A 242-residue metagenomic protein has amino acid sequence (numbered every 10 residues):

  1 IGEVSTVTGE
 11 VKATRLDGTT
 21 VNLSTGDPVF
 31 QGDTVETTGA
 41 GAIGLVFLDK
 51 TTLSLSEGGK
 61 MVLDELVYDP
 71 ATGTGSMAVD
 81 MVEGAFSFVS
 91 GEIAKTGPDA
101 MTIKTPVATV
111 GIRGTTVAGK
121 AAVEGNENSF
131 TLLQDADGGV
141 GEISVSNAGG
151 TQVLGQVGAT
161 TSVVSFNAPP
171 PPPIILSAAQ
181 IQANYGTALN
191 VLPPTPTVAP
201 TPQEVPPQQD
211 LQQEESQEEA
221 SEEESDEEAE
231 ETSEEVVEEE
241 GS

Functional and structural regions predicted by a protein language model:
I1-I43, F47-G150, V157-T160: Flexible, surface-exposed loop/linker segments and immediately adjacent secondary-structure boundaries
T20-S24, L48, S56, T72-T74 (+2 more regions): C-terminal interaction modules
